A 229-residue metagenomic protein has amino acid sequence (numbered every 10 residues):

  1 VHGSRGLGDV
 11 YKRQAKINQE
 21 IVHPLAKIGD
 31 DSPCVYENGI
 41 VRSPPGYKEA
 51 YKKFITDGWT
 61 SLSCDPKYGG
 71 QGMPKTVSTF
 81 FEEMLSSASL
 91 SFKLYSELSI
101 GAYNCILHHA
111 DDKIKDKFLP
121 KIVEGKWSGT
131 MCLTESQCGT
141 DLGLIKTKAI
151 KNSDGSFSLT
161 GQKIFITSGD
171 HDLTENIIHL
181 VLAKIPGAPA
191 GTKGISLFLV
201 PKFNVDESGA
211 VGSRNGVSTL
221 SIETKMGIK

Functional and structural regions predicted by a protein language model:
V1-Y11: Single conserved hydrophobic/aromatic residue that forms the stacking wall/gate of nucleotide- or nucleobase-binding
D9-C34: Low-complexity, highly charged intrinsically disordered N-terminal segments that act as targeting/localization
A15, S43-D116, P120, E124 (+1 more regions): Internal helix-loop-helix
C34, L98-S99, A110-K151: Internal maturation/activation junctions in enzymes
E37-K52, T56-C64, T130-N152, Q162-H171: Flexible, glycine/threonine-enriched loop-and-boundary segments that flank and lead into catalytic domains of large
Y68-G72, G101-C105, K113-I114, Q137-D141 (+3 more regions): Flexible loop/turn segments at secondary-structure boundaries
S156-R214: A short core secondary-structure module
A210-K229: Flexible, small-/acidic-enriched active-site or ligand-binding loops
